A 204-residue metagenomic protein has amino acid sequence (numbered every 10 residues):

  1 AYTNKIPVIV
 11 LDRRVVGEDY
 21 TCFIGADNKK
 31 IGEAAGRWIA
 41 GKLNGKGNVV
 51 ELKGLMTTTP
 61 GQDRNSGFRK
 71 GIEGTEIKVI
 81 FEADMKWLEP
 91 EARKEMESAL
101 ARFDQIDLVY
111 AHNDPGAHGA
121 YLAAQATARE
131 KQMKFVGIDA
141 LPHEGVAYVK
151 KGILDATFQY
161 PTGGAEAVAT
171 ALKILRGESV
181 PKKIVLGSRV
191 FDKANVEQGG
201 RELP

Functional and structural regions predicted by a protein language model:
A1-K30, A34, G41, N48 (+3 more regions): Flexible loop/hinge segments that line or gate small-molecule binding clefts
A1-T3, F68, I80-F81, M85-A147: Hydrophobic alpha-helical
P7-D12, G25, N48-L52, F81 (+3 more regions): Structural recognition of the beta-strand scaffold that forms the well-ordered cores of secreted hydrolase catalytic
R14-G17, K29, L55-T59, M85-E89 (+3 more regions): Solvent-exposed loop/turn segments at secondary-structure junctions within structured extracellular/periplasmic domains
K29-G36, A40, R93, P161-V168 (+1 more regions): Short, amphipathic alpha-helical "lid/cap" segments that border enzyme active or binding sites
I31-G36, T59-I77, E91, E95 (+1 more regions): Short, solvent-exposed amphipathic alpha-helices that sit in or adjacent to ligand/effector-binding or catalytic
I39-N44, L100, A171-S179: Short, hydrophobic alpha-helical segments
M56, P60, G71-I72, T162-P204: Hinge/cleft segment of the Venus flytrap/periplasmic-binding protein
